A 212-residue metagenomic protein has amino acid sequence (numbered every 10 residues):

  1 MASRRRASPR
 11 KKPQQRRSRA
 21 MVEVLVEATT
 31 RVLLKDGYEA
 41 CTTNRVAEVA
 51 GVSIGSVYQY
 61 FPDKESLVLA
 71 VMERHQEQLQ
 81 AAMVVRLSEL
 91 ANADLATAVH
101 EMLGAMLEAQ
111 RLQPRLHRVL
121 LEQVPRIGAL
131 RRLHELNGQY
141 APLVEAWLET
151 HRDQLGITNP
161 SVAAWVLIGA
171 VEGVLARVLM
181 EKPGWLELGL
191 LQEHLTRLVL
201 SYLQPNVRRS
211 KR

Functional and structural regions predicted by a protein language model:
M1-A20, N206-R212: N-terminal intrinsically disordered/low-complexity leader segments
V22, T43, E65, L69 (+6 more regions): Short, structured helix-loop boundary elements
V24, A28, V32-S66, A70: Helix-turn-helix
L25-L33, L79, M106, V144 (+2 more regions): Short hydrophobic clusters on alpha-helical segments that form packing/core surfaces in small helical domains
E77-M83, T97-H100, G104, E108-L112 (+3 more regions): Amphipathic alpha-helical packing segments from all-alpha helical-bundle domains
V85-E89, L120-I127: Short linear capping/connector segments at secondary-structure termini
H117-E122, L130, T150-L198, S210-R212: Hydrophobic/aromatic-rich alpha-helical bundle segments in the mid-to-C-terminal region
